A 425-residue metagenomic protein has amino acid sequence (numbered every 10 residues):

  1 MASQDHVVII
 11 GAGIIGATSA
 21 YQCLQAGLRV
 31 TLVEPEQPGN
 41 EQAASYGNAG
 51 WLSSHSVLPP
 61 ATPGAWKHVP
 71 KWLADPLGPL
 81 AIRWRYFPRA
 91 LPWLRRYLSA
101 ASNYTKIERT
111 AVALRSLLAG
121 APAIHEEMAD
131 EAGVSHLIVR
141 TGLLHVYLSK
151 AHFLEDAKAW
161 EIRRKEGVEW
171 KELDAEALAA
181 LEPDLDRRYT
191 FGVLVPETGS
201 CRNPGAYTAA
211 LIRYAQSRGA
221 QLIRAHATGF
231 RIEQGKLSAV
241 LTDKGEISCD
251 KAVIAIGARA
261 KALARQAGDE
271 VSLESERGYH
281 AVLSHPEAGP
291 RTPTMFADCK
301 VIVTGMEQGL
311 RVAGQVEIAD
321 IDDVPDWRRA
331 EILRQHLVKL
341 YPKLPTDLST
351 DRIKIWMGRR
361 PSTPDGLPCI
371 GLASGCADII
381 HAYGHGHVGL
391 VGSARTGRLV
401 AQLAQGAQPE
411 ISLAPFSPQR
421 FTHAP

Functional and structural regions predicted by a protein language model:
D5-L32: N-terminal Rossmann-like FAD-binding beta1-loop-alpha1 element of flavoenzymes
V8-I10, V33, V240, I247-R259 (+1 more regions): Short hydrophobic core segments
Q25-Y46: Glycine-rich FAD pyrophosphate-binding loop
N48-W51, S56, P60-A100, G229-I232 (+2 more regions): Active-site substrate-recognition segment that forms the wall of the catalytic cavity or substrate channel
L91-R213: Rossmann-like flavin
W170, D298, P342-P425: C-terminal catalytic lobe of FAD-dependent flavoproteins
L173-E182, I223-S238: A conserved short coil-to-beta-strand element within the FAD-binding core of flavoproteins
